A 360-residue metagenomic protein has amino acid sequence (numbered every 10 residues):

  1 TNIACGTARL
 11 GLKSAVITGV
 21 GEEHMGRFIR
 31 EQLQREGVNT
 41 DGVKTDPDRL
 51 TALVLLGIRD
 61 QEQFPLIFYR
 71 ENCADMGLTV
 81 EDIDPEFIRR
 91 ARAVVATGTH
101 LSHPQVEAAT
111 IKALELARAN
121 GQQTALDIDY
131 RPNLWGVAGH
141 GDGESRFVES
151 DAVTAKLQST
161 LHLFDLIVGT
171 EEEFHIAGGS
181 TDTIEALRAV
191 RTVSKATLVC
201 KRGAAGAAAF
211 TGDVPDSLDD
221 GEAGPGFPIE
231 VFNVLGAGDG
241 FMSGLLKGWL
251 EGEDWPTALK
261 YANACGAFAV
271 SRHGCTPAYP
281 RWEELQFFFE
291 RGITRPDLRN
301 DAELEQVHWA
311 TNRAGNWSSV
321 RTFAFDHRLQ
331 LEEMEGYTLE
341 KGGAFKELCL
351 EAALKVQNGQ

Functional and structural regions predicted by a protein language model:
N2-K13, L56-I58, G248-L250: Alpha-helix C-terminal capping segments
T7, T170, G238: Short, conserved phosphate/pyrophosphate- and ester-handling motifs at nucleotide-, phospho-/glycolipid
K13-G98, Q286-R295: Conserved N-terminal subdomain of the carbohydrate kinase-like
K13-S14, T40, Q122-T124, L198 (+2 more regions): Hydrophobic anchor at the start of a short beta-strand that flanks the dinucleotide cofactor-binding loop
A93-A189, A196, C200, A204-D213: Conserved beta-alpha-beta core of the PfkB/ribokinase-like small-molecule kinase fold
E115-A119, G179-E303: Conserved phosphate-binding/catalytic region of the ribokinase-like
R295-Q360: Alpha/beta catalytic barrel-like cores
